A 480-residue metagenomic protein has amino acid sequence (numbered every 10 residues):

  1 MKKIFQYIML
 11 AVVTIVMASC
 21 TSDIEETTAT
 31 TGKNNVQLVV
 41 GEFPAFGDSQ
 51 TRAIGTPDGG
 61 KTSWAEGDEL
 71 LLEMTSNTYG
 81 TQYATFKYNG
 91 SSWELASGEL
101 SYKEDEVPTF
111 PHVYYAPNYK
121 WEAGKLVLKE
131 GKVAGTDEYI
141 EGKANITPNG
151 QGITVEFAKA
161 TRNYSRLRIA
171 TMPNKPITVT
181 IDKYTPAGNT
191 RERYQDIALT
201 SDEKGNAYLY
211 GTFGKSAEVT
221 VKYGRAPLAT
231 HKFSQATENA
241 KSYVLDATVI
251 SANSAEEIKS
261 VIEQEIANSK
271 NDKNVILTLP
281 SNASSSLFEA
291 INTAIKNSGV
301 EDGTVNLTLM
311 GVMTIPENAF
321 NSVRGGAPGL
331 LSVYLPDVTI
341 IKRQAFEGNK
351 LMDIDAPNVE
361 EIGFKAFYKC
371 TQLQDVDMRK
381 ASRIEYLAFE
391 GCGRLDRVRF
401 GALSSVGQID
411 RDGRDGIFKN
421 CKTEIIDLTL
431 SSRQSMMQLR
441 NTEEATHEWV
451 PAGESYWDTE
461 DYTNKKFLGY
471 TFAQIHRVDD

Functional and structural regions predicted by a protein language model:
K2-L10, M17-E256, S260-Q264, V300 (+2 more regions): Sec-type signal peptide cleavage vicinity
A84-Y88, Y119, A144-I146, L199-S201 (+4 more regions): Assembly/interface hotspot detector across virion components, adhesins/toxins, and nucleic-acid enzymes
D246-S251, T423-D480: Extracellular/surface-exposed low-complexity segments
I250-A294: N-terminal segments that cap or nucleate solenoid repeat domains
L277-S281, D302-T314, G326-I340, N349-E361 (+5 more regions): Structural signature of tandem-repeat unit edges
A290-L307: Beta-solenoid repeat scaffold
N318-G325: Acidic/polar low-complexity surface segments
K342-A345, G363-Y368, E385-E390, D415-I417: Consensus positions within tandem repeat domains that build extended binding/scaffold surfaces
